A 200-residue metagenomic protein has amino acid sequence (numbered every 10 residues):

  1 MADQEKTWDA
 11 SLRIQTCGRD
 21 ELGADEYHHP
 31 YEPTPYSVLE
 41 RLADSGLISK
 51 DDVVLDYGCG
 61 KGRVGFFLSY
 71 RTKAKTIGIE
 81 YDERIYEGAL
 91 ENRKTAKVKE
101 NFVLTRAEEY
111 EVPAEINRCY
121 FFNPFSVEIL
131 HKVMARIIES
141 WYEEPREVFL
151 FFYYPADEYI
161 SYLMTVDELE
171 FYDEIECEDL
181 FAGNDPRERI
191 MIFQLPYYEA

Functional and structural regions predicted by a protein language model:
M1-S49: S-adenosyl-L-methionine
D51-G58: Conserved class I S-adenosyl-L-methionine
G62-F66: Glycine-rich SAM-binding Motif I of class I
K75-E80: Conserved SAM-binding motif I beta-strand of class I
A89-L90: Conserved SAM-binding loop
K97-A107: Conserved SAM-binding strand-loop segment of SAM-dependent methyltransferases
N117-I129: A short SAM/SAH-binding and catalytic strip from SAM-dependent methyltransferases
I129-E188: C-terminal substrate-binding/active-site "lid" region of AdoMet-derived donor-dependent transferases
